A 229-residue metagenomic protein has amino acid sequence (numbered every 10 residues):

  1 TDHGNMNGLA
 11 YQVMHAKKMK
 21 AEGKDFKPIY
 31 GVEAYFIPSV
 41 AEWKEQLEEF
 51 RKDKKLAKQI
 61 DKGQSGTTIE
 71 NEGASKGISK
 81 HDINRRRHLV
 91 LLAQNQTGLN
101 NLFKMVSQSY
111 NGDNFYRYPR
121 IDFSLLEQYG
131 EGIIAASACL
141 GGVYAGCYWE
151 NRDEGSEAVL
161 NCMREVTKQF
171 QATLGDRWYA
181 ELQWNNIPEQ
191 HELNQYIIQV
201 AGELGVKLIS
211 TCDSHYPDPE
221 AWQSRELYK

Functional and structural regions predicted by a protein language model:
T1-K229: Phosphodiester-processing cores and adjacent nucleic acid-binding clamps
